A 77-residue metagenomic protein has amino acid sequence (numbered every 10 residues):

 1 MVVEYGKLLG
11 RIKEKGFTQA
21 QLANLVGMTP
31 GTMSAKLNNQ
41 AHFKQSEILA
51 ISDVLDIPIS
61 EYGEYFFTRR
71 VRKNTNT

Functional and structural regions predicted by a protein language model:
V2, G10-R11, K15-G16, E61-T77: Short, charged recognition helix plus adjacent turn of helix-turn-helix-like nucleic-acid-binding domains
I12, A23, S52: The alpha-helix within a helix-turn-helix
K13, G27, N38-N39, L49 (+1 more regions): Residue-level detection of the helix-turn-helix DNA-binding "recognition helix"
E14, M33-K36, I57, K73: A structural preference for long, well-packed, hydrophobic secondary-structure segments
G16-A35: Short alpha-helical DNA-recognition segment
F17, F43-S46: Residue-level signal for the short linker/turn that defines the boundary of a DNA-recognition helix
S46-E61: DNA major-groove recognition helix of helix-turn-helix/homeodomain DNA-binding modules
